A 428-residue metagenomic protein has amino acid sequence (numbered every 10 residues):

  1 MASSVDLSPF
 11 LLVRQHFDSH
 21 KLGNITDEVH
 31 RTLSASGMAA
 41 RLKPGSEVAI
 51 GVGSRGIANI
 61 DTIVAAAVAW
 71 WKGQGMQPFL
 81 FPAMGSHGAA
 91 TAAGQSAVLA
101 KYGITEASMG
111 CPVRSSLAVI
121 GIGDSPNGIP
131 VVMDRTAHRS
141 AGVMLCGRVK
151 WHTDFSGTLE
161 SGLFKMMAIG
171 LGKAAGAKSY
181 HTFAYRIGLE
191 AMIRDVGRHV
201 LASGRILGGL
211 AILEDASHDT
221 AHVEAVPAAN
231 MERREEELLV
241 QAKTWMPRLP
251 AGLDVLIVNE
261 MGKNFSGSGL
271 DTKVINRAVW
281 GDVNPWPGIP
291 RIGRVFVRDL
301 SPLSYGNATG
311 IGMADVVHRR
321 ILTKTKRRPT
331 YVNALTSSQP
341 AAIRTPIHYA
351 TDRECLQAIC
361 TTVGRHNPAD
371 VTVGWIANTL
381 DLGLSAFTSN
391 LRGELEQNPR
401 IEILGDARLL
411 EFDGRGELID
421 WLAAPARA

Functional and structural regions predicted by a protein language model:
M1-E28: N-terminal amphipathic/basic leader segments beginning at the initiator methionine
T32-A49, K72-G73, P250: Glycine-rich phosphate/diphosphate-binding loops that line cofactor/substrate pockets in enzymes
E47-G56, F79-M84, G374: Short glycine-rich or small-residue beta-strand-to-loop segments that form or flank ligand, phosphate, metal/Fe-S
A58-Q77: Histidine-anchored nucleotide/phosphate-binding helix
D61, Q77-A93, D124: Active-site histidine-anchored catalytic micro-motif
G94-T158: An acidic, phosphate/nucleotide-engaging active-site surface
M133-G262, N276-N284: Conserved, well-structured core segments that form the ligand-binding/active-site neighborhood of functional domains
K273-R277, V283-A428: C-terminal non-catalytic interaction/assembly regions of soluble proteins
